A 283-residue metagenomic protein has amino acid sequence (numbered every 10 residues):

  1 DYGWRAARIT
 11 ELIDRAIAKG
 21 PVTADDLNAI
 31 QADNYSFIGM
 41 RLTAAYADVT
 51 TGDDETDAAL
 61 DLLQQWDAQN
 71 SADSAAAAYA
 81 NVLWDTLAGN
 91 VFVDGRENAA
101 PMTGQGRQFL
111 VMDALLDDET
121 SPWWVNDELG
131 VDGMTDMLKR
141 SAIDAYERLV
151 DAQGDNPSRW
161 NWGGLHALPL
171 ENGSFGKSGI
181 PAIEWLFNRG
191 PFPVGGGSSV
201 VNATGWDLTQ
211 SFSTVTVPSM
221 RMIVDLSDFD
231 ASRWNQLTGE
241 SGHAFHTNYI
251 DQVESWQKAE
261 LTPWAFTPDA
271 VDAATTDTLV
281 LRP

Functional and structural regions predicted by a protein language model:
D1-M40, G52, Q65-P283: C-terminal/peripheral segments of proteins
A44-G52, D57-Q65: Large, well-folded core regions of big proteins
